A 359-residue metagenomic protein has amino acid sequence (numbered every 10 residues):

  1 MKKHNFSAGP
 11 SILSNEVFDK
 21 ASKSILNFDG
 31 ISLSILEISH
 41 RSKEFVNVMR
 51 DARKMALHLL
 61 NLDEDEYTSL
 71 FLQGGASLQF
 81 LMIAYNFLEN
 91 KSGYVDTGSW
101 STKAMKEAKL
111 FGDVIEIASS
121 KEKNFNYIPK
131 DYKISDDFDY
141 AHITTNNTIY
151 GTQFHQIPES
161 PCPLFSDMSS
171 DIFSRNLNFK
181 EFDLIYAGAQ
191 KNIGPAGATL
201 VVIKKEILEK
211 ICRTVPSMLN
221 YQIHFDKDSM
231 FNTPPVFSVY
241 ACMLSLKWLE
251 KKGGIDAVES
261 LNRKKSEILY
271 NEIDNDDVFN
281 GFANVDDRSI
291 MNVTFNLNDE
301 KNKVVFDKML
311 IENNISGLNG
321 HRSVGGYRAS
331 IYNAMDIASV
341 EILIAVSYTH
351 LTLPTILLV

Functional and structural regions predicted by a protein language model:
K2-R53: A glycine-/small-polar-enriched, mobile loop at the entrance of the PLP active site in fold-type I
N5, T294-D299, I315-A345: Conserved PLP-binding active-site segment of the aspartate aminotransferase-like
S14, A189-Y270, N284: Active-site C-terminal subdomain of aminotransferase-like
I31-Q79, E107: Conserved N-terminal alpha-helix of the aminotransferase class I/II PLP-enzyme fold
F87-T102: Conserved PLP-anchoring active-site segment centered on the Schiff-base-forming lysine
A108, S120-I172: Active-site phosphate-binding strand-loop segment of PLP-dependent enzymes
F279-M309: Conserved PLP-binding catalytic core of the aspartate aminotransferase-like
T349-T355: Conserved small/polar residues in nucleotide/adenosyl-binding loops
